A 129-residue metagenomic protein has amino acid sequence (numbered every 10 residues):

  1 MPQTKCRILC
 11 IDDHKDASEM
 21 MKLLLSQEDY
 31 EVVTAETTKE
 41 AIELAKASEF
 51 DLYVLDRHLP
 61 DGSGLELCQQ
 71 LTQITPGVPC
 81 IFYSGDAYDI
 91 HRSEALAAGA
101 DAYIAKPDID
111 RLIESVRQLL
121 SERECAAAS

Functional and structural regions predicted by a protein language model:
M1-R7, R111-S129: Non-catalytic signal-transmission and effector/linker regions of two-component phosphorelay proteins
K15-V33: Two-component/phosphorelay signaling modules centered on CheY-like receiver
T34, L59-G62, A97: Residue-level signal for the "D+5" position in two-component response regulator receiver
T37, S63-E66: Acidic catalytic/metal-coordinating carboxylates
S48-V54, L59: Active-site beta3 strand of CheY-like receiver
L65-P76: Short amphipathic alpha-helix used as the core "switch/output" element in two-component signaling
E66, A87-A105, D110-E114: Alpha4 helix (beta4-alpha4-beta5 surface) of REC/receiver domains from two-component response regulators
